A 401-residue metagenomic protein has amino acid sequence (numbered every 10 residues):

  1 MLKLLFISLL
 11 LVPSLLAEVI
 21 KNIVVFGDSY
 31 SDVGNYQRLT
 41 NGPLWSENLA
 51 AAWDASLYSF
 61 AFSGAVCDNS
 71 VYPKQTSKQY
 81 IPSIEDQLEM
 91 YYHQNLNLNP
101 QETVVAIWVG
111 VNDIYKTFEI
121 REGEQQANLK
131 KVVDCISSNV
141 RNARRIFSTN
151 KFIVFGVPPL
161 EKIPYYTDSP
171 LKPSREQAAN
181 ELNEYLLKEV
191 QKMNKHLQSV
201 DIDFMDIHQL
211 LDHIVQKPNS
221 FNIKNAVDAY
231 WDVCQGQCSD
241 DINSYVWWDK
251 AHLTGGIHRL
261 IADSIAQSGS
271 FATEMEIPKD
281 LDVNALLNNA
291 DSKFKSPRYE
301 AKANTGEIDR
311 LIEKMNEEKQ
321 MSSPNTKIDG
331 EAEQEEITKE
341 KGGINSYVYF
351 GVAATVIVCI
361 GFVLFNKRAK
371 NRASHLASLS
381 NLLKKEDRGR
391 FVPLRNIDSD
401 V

Functional and structural regions predicted by a protein language model:
M1-K21: Fungal secretory targeting signals
N22-F26, Y30-V33, S56-A61, T103-W108 (+4 more regions): Structural recognition of the beta-strand scaffold that forms the well-ordered cores of secreted hydrolase catalytic
Y36-D134, D280, N284-N288, K293-F294: Conserved SGNH/GDSL esterase-like catalytic core that processes O-acyl groups on lipids and polysaccharides
D113-P218, I265: Extracytoplasmic, non-cytosolic globular domains
K162-E176, K195, S199-S268, P278-D280 (+1 more regions): Mobile gating loops/cap/lid regions near enzyme active sites that modulate substrate access
T273, C359-L376: Transmembrane-helix exit/juxtamembrane "anchor" motif
I328-F350: Extracellular Ser/Thr-rich, low-complexity/disordered mucin-like segments
K370-V401: Cytoplasmic C-terminal tails of single-pass
